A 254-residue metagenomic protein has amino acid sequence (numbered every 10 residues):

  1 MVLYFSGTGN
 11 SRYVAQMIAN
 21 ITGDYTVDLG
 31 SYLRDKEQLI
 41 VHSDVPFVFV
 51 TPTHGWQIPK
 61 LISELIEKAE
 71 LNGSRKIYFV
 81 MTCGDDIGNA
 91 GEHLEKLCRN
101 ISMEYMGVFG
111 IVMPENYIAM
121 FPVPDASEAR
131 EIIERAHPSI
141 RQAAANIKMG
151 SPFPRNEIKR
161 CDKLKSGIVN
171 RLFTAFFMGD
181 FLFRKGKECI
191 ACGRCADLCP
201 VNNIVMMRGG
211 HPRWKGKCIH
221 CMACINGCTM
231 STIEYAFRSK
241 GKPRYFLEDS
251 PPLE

Functional and structural regions predicted by a protein language model:
V2, D180-F181, G209: Short loop/turn microsegments at loop-to-beta-strand junctions
V2, S6-L33, E37-T51, G55-L172 (+3 more regions): FMN-binding flavodoxin-like domain, especially the glycine-rich phosphate-binding loop
K159-C192, D197: A mid-sequence, solvent-exposed acidic-amphipathic segment
R184-K185, I190-R213, I219, A223-K240: Iron-sulfur cluster-binding cysteine motifs and their immediate structural context in ferredoxin-like electron-transfer
